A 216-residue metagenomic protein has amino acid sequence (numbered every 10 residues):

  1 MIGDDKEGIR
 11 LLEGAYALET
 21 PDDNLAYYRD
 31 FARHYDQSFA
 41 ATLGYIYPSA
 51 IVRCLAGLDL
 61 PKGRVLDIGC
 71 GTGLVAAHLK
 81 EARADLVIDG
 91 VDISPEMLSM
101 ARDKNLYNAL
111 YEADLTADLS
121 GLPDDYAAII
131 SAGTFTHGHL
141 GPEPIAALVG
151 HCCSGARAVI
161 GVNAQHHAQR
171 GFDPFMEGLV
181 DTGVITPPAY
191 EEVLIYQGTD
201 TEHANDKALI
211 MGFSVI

Functional and structural regions predicted by a protein language model:
M1-H34: N-terminal, positively charged/glycine-rich alpha-helical extensions of SAM-dependent methyltransferases
A32-I46: Class I SAM-dependent methyltransferase Rossmann-like catalytic core, especially the SAM/SAH-binding loop
G44-K62: Conserved alpha-helix/loop element of class I SAM-dependent methyltransferases that forms part of the SAM/SAH-binding
L66-L119: Class I SAM-dependent methyltransferase SAM/SAH-binding core
T116, A127-G141: A short SAM/SAH-binding and catalytic strip from SAM-dependent methyltransferases
E143-S154: A short glycine-rich, Lys/Arg-flanked "PGG" loop and its adjoining helix->strand segment in the class I
G155-A164: Conserved beta-strand signature within the Rossmann-like core of class I S-adenosyl-L-methionine
V184-I216: Class I S-adenosyl-L-methionine
